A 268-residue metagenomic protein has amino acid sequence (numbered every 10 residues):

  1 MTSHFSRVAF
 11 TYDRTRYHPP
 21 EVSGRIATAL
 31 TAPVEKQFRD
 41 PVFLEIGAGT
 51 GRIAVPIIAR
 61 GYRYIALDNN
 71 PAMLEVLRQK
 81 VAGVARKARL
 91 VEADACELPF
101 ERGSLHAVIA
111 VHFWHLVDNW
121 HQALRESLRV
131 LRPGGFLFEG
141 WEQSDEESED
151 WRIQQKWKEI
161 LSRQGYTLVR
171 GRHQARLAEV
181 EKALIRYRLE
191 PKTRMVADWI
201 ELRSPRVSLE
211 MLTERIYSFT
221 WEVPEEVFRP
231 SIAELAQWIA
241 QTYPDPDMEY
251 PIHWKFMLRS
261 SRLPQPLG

Functional and structural regions predicted by a protein language model:
M1-R39, R52-P56, M73-V76, K80-G83: Conserved class I S-adenosyl-L-methionine
V42-I46, T50-E97: Class I SAM-dependent methyltransferase SAM/SAH-binding core
T50, A175, R188, K192-G268: Conserved Class I S-adenosyl-L-methionine
C96-V108: A short acidic, Gly/Pro-enriched loop at the edge of an enzyme's catalytic core that lines a small-molecule cofactor
H106-N119: A short SAM/SAH-binding and catalytic strip from SAM-dependent methyltransferases
H121-P133: A short glycine-rich, Lys/Arg-flanked "PGG" loop and its adjoining helix->strand segment in the class I
F136-L168: Conserved class I S-adenosyl-L-methionine
G171-Y187: Short alpha-helix
